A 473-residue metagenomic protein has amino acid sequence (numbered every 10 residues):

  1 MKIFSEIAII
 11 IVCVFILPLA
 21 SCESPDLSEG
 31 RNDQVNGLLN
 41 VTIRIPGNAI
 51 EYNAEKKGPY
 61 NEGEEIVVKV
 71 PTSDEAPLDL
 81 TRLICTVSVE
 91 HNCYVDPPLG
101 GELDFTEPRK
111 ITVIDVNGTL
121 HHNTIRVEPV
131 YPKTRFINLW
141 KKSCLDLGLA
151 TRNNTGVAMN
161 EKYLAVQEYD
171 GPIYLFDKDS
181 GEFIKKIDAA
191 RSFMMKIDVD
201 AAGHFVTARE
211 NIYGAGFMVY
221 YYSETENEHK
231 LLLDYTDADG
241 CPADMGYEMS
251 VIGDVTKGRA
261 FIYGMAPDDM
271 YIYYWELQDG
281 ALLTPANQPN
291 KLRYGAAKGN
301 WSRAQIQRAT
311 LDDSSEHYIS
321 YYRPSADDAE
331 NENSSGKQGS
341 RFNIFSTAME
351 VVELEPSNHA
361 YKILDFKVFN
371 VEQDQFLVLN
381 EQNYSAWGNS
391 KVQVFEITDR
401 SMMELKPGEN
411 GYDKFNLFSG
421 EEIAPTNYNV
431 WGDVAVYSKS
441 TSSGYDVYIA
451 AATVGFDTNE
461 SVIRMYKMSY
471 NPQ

Functional and structural regions predicted by a protein language model:
P18-S21: C-terminal motif of bacterial Sec signal peptides marking the signal peptidase cleavage site
E23-N153, H229, D237-A238, E421-T426 (+1 more regions): Beta-rich interaction/scaffold domains
T134-D146, L175, E182-S192, Y221 (+4 more regions): Beta-propeller fold detector
D146-A158, A189-H204, A208, D234-V255 (+3 more regions): Repeated scaffold domains used in trafficking and secretory/extracellular systems, primarily beta-propellers
M159-A190, R209: Beta-propeller domains
G171-D177, I212-S223, R259-G280, E316-N343 (+2 more regions): Structural motif
N358-E422: Loop/turn-rich, solvent-exposed surfaces of beta-rich toroidal or solenoidal domains
T426-Q473: Blade-level signature of beta-propeller repeat domains, shared across WD40, Kelch, NHL, RCC1 and BNR/Asp-box propellers
